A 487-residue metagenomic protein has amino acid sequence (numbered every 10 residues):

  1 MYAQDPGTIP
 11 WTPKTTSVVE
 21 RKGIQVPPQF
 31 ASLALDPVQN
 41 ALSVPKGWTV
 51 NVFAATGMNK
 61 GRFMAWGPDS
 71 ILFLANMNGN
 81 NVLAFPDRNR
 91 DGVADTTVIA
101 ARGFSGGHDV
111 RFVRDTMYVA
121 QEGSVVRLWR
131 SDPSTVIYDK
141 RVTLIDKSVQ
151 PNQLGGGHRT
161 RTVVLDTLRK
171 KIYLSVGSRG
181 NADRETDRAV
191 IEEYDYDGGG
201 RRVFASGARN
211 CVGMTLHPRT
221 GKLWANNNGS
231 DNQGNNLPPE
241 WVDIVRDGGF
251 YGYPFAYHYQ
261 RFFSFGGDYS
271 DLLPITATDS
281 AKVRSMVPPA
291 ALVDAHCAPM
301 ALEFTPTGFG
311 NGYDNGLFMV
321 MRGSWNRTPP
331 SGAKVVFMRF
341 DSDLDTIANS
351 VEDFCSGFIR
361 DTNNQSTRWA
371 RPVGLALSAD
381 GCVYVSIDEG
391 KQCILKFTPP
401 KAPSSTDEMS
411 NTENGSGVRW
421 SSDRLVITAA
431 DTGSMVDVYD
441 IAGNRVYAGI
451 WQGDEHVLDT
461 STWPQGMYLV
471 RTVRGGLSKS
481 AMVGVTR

Functional and structural regions predicted by a protein language model:
D5-P45, T160, R179, Y196-D197 (+5 more regions): Beta-propeller domain segments
M64, V110, V163, C211-M214 (+2 more regions): Hydrophobic core register within WD40 beta-propeller blades
G67-D69, F112-R114, L165-R169, H217-T220 (+2 more regions): Residue-level detector of Asp-centered blade-edge/turn motifs that repeat once per structural unit in beta-propeller
I71-A75, T116-V119, K171-S175, K222-N226 (+2 more regions): Conserved beta-propeller blade signature
G106, R111, G123-T167: Asp-box/WD-like beta-propeller blade repeats and closely related beta-sheet repeat scaffolds
P400-R424, A429-A430, S434, T486: Residue-level detector of functionally pivotal "anchor" positions at catalytic/ligand-binding pockets or at interdomain
S410, V426, G453, Q465-R487: C-terminal tail/sorting-segment detector
D431, R445-W463, G476-S480: Glycine-centered tight-turn motifs at strand-turn-strand junctions
